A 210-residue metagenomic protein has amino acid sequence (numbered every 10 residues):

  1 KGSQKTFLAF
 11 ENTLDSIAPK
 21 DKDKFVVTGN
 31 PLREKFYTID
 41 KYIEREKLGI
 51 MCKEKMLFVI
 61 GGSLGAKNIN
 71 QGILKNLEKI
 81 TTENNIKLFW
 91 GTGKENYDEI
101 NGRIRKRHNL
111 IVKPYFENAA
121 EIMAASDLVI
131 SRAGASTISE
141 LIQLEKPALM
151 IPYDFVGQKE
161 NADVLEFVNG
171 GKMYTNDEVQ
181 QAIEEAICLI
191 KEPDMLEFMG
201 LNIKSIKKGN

Functional and structural regions predicted by a protein language model:
K1-Y42: Active-site-proximal region of nucleotide-activated glycan assembly enzymes, centered on histidine/acidic-rich loops
Q4-K5, K24, E121, L128 (+1 more regions): Well-ordered beta-strand positions
A9-F10, T28-N30, I151-D154, Y174-D177: Short beta->alpha connector loops at strand-helix junctions that form conserved, small/polar/Pro-enriched
E11, G62, G93, G134 (+1 more regions): Short glycine-/small-residue-rich Rossmann-like dinucleotide-binding loops
Y42-E46, I50-L128, I138, Q158-D163 (+2 more regions): Donor-nucleotide binding loops and adjacent catalytic segments primarily of GT-B fold Leloir glycosyltransferases
E46, C188, M195-G209: A short, well-ordered alpha-helix in the C-terminal region of glycosyltransferases
S131, P147-V156: Short hydrophobic beta-strand element within catalytic cores of glycosyltransferases and related nucleotide-activated
L141: Donor-sugar nucleotide-binding helix/loop cap in glycosyltransferases
